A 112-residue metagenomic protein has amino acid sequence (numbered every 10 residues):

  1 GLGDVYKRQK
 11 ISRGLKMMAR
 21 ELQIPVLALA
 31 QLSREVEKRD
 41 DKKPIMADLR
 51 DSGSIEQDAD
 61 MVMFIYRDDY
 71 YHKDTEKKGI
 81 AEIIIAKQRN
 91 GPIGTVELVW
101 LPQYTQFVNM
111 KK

Functional and structural regions predicted by a protein language model:
G1-Y6: Short, small-residue-biased leader/transition segments that mark boundaries at the very start of proteins
K7-S12: …and closely analogous acidic/polar surface helices at protein-protein or active-site interfaces in A-domain-like
R13-Q23, R34-K112: C-terminal regions of RecA-like/P-loop NTPase motor modules
L29-Q31: Conserved H-loop
